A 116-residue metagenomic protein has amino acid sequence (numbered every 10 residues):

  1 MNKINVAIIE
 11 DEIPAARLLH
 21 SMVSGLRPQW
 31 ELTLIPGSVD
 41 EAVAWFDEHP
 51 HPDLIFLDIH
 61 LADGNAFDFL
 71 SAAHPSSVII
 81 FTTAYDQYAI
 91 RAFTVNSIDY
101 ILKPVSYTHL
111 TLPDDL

Functional and structural regions predicted by a protein language model:
E10: Conserved acidic carboxylate
H20, I35-L54: Acidic, metal-coordinating helix/loop segments flanking the phosphotransfer/catalytic sites of two-component signaling
D58: Active-site residues of response regulator receiver
F67-S76: Short amphipathic alpha-helix used as the core "switch/output" element in two-component signaling
S77-D86: A short, hydrophobic beta-strand element within the central beta-sheet of small alpha/beta folds
K103: A Lys-centered signature of the CheY-like receiver
H109-L116: Single conserved hydrophobic/aromatic residue that forms the stacking wall/gate of nucleotide- or nucleobase-binding
